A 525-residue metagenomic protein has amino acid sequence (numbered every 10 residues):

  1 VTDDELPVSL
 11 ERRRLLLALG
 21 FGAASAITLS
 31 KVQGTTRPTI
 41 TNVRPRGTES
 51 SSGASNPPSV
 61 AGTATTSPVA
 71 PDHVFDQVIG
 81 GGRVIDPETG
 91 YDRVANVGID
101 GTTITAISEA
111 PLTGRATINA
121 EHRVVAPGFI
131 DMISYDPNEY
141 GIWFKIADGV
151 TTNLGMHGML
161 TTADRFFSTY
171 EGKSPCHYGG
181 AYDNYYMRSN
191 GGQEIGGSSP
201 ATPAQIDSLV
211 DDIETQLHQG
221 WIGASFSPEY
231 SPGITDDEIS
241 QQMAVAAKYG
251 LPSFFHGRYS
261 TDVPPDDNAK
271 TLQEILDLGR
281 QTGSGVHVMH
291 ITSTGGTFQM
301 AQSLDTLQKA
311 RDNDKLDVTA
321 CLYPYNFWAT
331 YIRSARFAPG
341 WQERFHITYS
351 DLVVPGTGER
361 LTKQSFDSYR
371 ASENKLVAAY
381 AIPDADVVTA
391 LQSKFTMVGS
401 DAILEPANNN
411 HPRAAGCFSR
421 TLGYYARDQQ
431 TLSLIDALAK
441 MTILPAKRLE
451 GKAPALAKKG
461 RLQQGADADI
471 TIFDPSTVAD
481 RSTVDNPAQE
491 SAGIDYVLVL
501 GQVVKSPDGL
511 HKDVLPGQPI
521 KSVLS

Functional and structural regions predicted by a protein language model:
V1-E11, A23, T35-N42: N-terminal secretory signal peptides
R46, N56-V78, R83-A126: Histidine-rich, glycine-flanked metal-binding segment
D76, I85-N96, A378-Y380, V387 (+2 more regions): Acidic, glycine-enriched loop/beta-strand segments at the rims of small-molecule binding/catalytic pockets
G82, T102, H122, G149 (+9 more regions): Divalent metal-coordination and catalytic microenvironments
A120-V125, S134, E139-F226, A244-A246 (+3 more regions): Divalent-metal coordination cores built from histidine and acidic residues
E194-P203, L209-P232, L276-D277, G285 (+1 more regions): Active-site neighborhoods of metal-dependent hydrolases
W221-Q273: Divalent metal-binding pocket/active-site signature
Y380, V388-F395, S400-I403, A468-P516: C-terminal cap of metal-dependent C-N hydrolases
